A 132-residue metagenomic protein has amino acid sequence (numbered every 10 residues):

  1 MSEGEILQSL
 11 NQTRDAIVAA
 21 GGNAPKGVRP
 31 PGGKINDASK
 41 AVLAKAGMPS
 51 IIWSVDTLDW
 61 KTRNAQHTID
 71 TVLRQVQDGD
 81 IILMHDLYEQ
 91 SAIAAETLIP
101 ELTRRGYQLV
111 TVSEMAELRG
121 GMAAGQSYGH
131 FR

Functional and structural regions predicted by a protein language model:
M1, P25-G27, A65-H67, M84-S91 (+1 more regions): Low-complexity, flexible helical/coil segments
M1-A24, G32-D78, S91-T97: Alpha-helical scaffold elements lining the catalytic groove of polysaccharide deacetylases
N23-K26, Q108: Short acidic/polar active-site loop segments enriched in Thr and Asp
R29-G33, W53-D56, M84-Y88, V112-M115: Active-site-proximal beta-strand/loop segments in catalytic clefts of secreted hydrolases
V55-L58, Q77-I81, R104, L109-S113: Short, surface-exposed, polar/charged, turn-prone segments marking secondary-structure boundaries
Q90-R132: C-terminal domain-boundary segment and adjacent tail
